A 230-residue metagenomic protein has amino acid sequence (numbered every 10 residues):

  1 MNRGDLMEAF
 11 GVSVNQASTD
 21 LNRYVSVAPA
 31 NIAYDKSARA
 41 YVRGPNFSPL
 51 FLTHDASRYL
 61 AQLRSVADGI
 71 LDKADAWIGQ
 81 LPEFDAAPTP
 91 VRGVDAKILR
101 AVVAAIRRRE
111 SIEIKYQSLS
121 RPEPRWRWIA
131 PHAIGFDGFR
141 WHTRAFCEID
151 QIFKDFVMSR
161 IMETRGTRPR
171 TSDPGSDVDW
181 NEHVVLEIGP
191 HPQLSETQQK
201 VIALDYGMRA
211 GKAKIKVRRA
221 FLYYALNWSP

Functional and structural regions predicted by a protein language model:
M1-T53, I188: Short, basic/aromatic recognition patches that contact phosphate-bearing ligands
E8-A9, P90, A213: Conserved aromatic-histidine-acidic binding/catalytic patches
Y24-V27, T164, W228: Conserved short hydrophobic interaction patches
A38-A40, R140, K212: A generic structural signal for beta-strand entry/edge sites
R43-Q117, W228: Bulky hydrophobic/aromatic content
L81-Q193, T197: Core beta-strand-centered patch of the WYL/Sm-like small regulatory domain
N181-P230: Polybasic (Lys/Arg-rich)
